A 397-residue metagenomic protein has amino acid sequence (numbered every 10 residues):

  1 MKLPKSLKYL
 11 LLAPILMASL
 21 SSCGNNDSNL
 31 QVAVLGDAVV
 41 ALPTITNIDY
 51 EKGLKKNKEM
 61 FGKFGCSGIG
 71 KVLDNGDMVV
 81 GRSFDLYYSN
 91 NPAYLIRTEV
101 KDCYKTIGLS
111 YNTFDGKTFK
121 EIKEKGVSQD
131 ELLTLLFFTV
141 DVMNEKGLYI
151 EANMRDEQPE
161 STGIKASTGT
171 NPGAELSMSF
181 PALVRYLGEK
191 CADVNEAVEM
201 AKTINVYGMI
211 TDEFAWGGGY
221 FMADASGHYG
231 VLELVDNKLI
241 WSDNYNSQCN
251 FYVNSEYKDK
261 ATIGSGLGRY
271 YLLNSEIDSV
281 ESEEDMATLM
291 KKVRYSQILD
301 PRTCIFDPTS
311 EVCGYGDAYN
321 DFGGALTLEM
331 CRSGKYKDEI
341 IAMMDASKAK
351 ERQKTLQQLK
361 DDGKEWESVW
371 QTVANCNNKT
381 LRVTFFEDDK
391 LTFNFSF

Functional and structural regions predicted by a protein language model:
M1-L10: Bacterial N-terminal signal peptides that target proteins for export
L11-I15: Outer/extracellular conduits and scaffolds centered on Gram-negative outer-membrane beta-barrels
S19-S22: C-terminal motif of bacterial Sec signal peptides marking the signal peptidase cleavage site
D27-G126, T134-L136, D141-V142, N153-E189 (+2 more regions): C-terminal, well-structured catalytic/ligand-binding subdomain of enzymes
V194, V198-V231: Aromatic- and glycine-enriched pocket-lining scaffold segments that form the walls of small-molecule binding clefts
